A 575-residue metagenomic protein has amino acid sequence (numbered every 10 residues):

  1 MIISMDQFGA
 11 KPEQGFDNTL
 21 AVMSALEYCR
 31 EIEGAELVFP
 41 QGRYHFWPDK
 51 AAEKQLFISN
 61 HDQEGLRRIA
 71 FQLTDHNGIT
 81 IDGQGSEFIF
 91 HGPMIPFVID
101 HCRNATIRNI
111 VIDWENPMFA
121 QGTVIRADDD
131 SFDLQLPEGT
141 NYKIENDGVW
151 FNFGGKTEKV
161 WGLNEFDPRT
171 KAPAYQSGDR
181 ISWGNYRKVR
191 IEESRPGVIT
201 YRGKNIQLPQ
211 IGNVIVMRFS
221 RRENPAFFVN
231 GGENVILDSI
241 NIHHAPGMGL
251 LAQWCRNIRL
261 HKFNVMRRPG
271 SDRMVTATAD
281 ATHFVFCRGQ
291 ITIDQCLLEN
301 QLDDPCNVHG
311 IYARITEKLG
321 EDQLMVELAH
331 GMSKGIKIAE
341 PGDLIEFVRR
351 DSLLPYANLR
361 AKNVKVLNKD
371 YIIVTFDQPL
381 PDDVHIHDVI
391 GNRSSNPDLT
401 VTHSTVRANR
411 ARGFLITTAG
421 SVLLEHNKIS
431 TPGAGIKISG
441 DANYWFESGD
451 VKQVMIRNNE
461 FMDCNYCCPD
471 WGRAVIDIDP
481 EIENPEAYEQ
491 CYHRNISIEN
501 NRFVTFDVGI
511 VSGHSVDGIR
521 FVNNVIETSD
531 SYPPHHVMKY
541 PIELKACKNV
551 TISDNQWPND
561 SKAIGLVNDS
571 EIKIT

Functional and structural regions predicted by a protein language model:
I3, A35-L37, F71, I79 (+29 more regions): Solenoid scaffold repeats with emphasis on beta-solenoid/beta-helix
D6-V22, Y28, D294, S439 (+1 more regions): Conserved GTPase G-domain signal focused on the G5
Q7-G9, T19-L26, I32-I79, Q84-V98 (+3 more regions): N-terminal extracellular ligand-recognition/capping segment immediately after the signal peptide
G34, F90-P96, N116-A120, E223-A226 (+12 more regions): Short glycine/acidic-rich loop motifs that flank beta-strands on beta-rich extracellular proteins
I89-H91, V98-D100, F219-S220, F228-E233 (+18 more regions): Low-complexity, polar/charged sequence tracts that form flexible coils or short amphipathic helices and often embed
F90, W114-N116, P137-I191, K334-K369: Ser/Thr/Gly-rich low-complexity blocks that favor extended beta-strand/coil architectures
P173-R222, A357-N358, K365-L399, R407-A408: Small/polar beta-strand repeat architecture
